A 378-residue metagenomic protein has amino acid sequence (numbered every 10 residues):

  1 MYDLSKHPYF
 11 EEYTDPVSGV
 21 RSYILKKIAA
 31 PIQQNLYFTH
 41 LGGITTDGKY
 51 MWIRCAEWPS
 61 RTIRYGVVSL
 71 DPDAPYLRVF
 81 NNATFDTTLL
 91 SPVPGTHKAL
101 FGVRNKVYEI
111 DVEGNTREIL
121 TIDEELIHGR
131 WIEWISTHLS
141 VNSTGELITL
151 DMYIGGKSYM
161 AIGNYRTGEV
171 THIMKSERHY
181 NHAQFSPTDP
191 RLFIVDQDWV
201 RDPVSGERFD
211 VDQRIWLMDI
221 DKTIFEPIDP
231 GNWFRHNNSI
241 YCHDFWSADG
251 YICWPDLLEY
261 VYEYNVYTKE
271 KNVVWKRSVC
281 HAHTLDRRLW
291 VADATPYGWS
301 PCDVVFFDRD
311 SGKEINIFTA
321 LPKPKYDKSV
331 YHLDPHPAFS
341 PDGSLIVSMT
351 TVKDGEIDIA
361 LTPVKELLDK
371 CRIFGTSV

Functional and structural regions predicted by a protein language model:
M1-I24: Blade/loop signatures of beta-propeller domains
D3, W52-P59, K98-V112, L139-G145 (+5 more regions): Beta-strand C-termini and the immediately following turn/loop, strongest in propeller blades
P31-L41, C55-R104, L126: Blade-loop segments of beta-propeller domains
P59-V68, N105-I110, G155-A161, D202-W216 (+3 more regions): Structural motif
V79-G155, G168, H172-H179: Asp-box/WD-like beta-propeller blade repeats and closely related beta-sheet repeat scaffolds
W233-R235, V274-T284, G312-F339: Conserved blade-ending motifs and adjacent loop-strand segments that build the rim/top face of beta-propeller domains
P255-Y262, V273-K313: Loop/turn-rich, solvent-exposed surfaces of beta-rich toroidal or solenoidal domains
Y331-V378: Blade-level signature of beta-propeller repeat domains, shared across WD40, Kelch, NHL, RCC1 and BNR/Asp-box propellers
